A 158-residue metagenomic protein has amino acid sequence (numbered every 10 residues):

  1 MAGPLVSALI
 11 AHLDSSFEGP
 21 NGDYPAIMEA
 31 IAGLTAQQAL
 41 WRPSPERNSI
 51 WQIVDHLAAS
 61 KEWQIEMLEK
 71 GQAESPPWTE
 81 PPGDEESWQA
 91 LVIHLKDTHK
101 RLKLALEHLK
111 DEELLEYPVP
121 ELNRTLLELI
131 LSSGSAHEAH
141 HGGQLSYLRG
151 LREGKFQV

Functional and structural regions predicted by a protein language model:
G3-V6, I10-I31, A36-E80, V119-V158: Short, contiguous alpha-helical
G83-Y117, E128-H137: Acidic/histidine-rich alpha-helical segments that form the ligand environment of transition-metal centers
